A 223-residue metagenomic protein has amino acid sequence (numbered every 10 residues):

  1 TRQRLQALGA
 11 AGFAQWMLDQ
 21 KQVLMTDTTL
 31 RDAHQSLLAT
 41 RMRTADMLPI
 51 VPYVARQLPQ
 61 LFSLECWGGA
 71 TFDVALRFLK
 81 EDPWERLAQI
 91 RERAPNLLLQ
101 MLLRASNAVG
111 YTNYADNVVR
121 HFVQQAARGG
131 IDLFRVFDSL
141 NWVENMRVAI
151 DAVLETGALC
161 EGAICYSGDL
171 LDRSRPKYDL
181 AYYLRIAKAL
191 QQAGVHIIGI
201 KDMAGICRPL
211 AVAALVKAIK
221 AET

Functional and structural regions predicted by a protein language model:
T1-V118, A126: N-terminal capping/small domains of soluble enzymes
K21-V23, P59-F62, P95-L99, G130-L133 (+3 more regions): Short, well-ordered coil/turn segments that N-cap beta-strands
R31, I197, M203: Short glycine/serine/threonine-biased micro-segments
R31-D32, C165, G194: A short small-residue
G68-K188, G205-R208: Active-site beta->alpha loop and helix N-cap motifs at the rims of alpha/beta catalytic domains
K188-Q192, K220: Extended alpha-solenoid helical-repeat scaffolds
M203-T223: Catalytic alpha/beta core domains of metabolic enzymes, predominantly
